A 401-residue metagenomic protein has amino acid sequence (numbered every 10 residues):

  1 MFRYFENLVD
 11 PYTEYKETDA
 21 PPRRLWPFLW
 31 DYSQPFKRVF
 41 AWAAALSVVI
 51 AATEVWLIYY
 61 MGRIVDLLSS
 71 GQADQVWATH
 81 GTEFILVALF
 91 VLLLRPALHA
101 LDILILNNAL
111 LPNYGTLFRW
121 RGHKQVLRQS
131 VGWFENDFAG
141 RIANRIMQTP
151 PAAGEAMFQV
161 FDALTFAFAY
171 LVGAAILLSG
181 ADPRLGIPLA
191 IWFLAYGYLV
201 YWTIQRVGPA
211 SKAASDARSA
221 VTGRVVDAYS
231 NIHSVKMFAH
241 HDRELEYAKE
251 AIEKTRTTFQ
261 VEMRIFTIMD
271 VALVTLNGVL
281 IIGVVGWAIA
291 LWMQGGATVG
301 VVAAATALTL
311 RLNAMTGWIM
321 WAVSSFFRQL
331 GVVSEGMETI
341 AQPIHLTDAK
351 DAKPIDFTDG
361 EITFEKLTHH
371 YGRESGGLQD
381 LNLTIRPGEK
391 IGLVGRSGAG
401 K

Functional and structural regions predicted by a protein language model:
M1-E54, S69-V87, D102-L110, K124 (+7 more regions): Membrane-integrated ABC transporters
L25, S33, I103-N107, L111 (+2 more regions): Juxtamembrane loop-to-helix connectors within ABC transporter transmembrane domains
W30, Q34-K37, V131-G132, Q148-M157 (+7 more regions): An intracellular "coupling" helix at the cytosolic face of ABC transporter transmembrane type-1 domains
V39-V49, Q159-A213, G283-T298, A314-G317: Transmembrane helices of ABC transporter permease
F40-L98, S179-I187, I282, G295-V299: Transmembrane helix-loop-helix hairpins at lipid-water interfaces of multipass membrane proteins, especially the type-1
V87-H99, F193-G197, F266-G286, V299-S324: Hydrophobic alpha-helical segments in the permease module
H240, R264, L312-A341: Cytosolic ends of transmembrane helices, especially the final helix of ABC transmembrane type-1 domains
A349, I355-K401: ABC-type nucleotide-binding domain
